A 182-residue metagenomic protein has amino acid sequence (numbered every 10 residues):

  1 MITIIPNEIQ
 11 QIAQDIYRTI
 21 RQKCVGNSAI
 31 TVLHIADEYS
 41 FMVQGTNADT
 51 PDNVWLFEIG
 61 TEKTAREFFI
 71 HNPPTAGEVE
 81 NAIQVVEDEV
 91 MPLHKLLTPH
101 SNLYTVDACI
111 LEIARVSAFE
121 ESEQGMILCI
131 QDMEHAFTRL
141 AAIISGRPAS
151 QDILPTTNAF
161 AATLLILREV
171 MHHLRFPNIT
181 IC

Functional and structural regions predicted by a protein language model:
I2-I30, G45, D52-C182: Helical "lid/coupling" subdomains associated with nucleotide-phosphate turnover
V32-I35: Conserved catalytic-loop position in the HRD/HxD motif
D37-Y39, C109: Short glycine-rich anion-binding loops that position phosphate/pyrophosphate groups of nucleotides and phosphorylated
Y39-T46: Short beta-strand scaffold segments in enzyme catalytic cores
